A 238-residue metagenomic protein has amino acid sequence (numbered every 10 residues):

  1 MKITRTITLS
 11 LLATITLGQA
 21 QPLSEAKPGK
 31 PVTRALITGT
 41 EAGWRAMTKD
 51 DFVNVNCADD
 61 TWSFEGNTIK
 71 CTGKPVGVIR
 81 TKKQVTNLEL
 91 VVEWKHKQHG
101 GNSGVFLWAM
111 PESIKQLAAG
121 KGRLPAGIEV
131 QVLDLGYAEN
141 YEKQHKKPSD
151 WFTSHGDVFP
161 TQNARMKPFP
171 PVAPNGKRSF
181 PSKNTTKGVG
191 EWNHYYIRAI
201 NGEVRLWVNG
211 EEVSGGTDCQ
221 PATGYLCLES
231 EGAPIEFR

Functional and structural regions predicted by a protein language model:
M1-T8: Bacterial N-terminal signal peptides that target proteins for export
T8-S10, R123: N-terminal hydrophobic alpha-helix used for membrane targeting or insertion
L11-A20: Hydrophobic h-region of N-terminal signal peptides that target proteins for export in Gram-negative bacteria
Q21-R238: Carbohydrate-interacting regions of secretory-pathway proteins
